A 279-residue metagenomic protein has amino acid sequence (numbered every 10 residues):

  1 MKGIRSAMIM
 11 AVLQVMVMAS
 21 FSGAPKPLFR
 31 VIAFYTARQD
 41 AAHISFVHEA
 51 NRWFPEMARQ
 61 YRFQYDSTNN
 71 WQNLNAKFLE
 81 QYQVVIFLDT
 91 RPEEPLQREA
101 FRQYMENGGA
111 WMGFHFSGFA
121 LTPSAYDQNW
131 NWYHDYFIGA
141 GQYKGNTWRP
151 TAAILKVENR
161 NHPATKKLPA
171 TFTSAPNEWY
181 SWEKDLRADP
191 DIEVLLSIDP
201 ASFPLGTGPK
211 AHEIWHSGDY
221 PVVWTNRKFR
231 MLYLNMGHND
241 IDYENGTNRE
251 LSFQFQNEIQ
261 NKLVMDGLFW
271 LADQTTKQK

Functional and structural regions predicted by a protein language model:
M1-I9: Bacterial N-terminal signal peptides that target proteins for export
V15-L28: Bacterial Sec-dependent signal peptides at the C-terminal "C-region" and cleavage site
K26-F29, W53-E56, Q60, P204 (+2 more regions): Extracellular ligand-binding/catalytic regions of CAZymes and related secreted enzymes and adhesion modules
I32-L121: Helical hinge/lid and interdomain linker segments adjacent to catalytic or ligand-binding clefts that mediate domain
R38-Q39, N73, P92, G118-A120 (+3 more regions): Short, solvent-exposed loop/turn segments at secondary-structure junctions
A41-F46, P123-N129, E244-Q254: Short, flexible/disordered intra-domain loops and linkers
R91-K167: A glycine-rich, often tryptophan-bearing local segment used as a flexible ligand/cofactor-contacting loop or short
N146-Y233: Catalytic beta-strand/loop cores that center a nucleophilic Ser/Cys/Thr and support acyl-enzyme chemistry
